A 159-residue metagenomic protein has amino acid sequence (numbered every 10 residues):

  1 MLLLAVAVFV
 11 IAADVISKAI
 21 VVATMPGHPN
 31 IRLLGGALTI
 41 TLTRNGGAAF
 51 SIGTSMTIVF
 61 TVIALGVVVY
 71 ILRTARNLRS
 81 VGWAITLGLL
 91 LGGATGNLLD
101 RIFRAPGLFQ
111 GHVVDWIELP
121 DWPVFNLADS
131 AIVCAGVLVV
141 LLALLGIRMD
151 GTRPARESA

Functional and structural regions predicted by a protein language model:
M1-A159: Alpha-helical transmembrane bundles and membrane-interface segments of multipass inner-membrane proteins
